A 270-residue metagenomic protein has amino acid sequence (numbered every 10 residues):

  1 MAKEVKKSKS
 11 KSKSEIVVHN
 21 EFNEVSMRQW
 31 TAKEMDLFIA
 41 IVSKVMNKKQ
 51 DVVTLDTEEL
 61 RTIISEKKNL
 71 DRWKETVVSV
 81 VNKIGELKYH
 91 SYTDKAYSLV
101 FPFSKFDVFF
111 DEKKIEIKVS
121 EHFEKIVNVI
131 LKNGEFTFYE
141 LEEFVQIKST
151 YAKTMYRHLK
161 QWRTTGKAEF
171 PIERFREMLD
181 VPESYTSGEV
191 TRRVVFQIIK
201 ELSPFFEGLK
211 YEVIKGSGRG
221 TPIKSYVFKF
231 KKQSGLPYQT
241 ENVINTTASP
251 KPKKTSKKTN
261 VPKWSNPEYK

Functional and structural regions predicted by a protein language model:
M1-K270: Charged, alpha-helix-forming regions
